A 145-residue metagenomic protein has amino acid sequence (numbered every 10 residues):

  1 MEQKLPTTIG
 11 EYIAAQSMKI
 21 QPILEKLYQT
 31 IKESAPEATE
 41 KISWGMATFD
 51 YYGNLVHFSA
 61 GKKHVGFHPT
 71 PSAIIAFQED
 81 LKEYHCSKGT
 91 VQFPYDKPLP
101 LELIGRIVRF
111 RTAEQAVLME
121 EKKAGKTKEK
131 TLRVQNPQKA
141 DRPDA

Functional and structural regions predicted by a protein language model:
M1-A145: Charge-dense, helix-prone N-terminal extensions
